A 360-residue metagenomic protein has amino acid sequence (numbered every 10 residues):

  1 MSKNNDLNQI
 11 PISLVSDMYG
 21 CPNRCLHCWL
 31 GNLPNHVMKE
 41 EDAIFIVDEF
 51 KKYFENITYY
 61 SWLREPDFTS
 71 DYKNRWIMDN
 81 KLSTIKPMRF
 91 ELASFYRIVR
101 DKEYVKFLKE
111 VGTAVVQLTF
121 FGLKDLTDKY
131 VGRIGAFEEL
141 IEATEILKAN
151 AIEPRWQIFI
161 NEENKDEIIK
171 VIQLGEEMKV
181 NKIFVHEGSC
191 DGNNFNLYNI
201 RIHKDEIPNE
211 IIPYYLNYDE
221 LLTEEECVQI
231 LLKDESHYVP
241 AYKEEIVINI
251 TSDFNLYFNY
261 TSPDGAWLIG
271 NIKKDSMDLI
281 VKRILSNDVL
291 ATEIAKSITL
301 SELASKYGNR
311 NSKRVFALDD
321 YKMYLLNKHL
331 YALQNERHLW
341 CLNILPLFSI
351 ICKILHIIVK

Functional and structural regions predicted by a protein language model:
M1-V15, R24, N32, K52-E55 (+5 more regions): N-terminal [4Fe-4S]-dependent radical SAM core
I12-Y19, H27-H186: Conserved glycine-rich "GG(E/T)P / GGGxP" loop and the immediately following alpha-helix in the radical SAM core
C21, C25-C28, N259, C341: Short cysteine clusters
N23, A114, I246: Change "...and in nucleic-acid phosphodiester-cleaving endonucleases..." to "...and in nucleic-acid processing enzymes
C25, S70, T127, F258-Y260 (+1 more regions): Activation segment
V37-M38, F121, K129, R133-Y257 (+3 more regions): Radical SAM enzyme [4Fe-4S]-AdoMet core and its adjacent flexible, acidic and glycine-rich loops/tails across
N255, Y260-K360: Flexible mid-to-C-terminal extensions adjoining Fe-S/redox cofactors in radical SAM and related proteins
